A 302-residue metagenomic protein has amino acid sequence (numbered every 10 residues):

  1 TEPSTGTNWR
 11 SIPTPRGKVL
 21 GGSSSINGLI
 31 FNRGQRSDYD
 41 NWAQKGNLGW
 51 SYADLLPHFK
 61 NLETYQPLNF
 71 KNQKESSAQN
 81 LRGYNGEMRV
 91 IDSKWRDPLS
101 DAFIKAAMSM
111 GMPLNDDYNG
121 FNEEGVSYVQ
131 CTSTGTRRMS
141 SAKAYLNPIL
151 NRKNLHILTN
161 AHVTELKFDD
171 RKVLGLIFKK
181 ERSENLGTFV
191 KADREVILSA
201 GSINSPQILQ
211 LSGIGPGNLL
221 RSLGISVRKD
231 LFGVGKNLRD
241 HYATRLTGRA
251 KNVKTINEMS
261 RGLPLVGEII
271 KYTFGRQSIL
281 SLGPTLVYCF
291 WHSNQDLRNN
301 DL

Functional and structural regions predicted by a protein language model:
T1-N61, N69, R228-G233, H241-A250: N-terminal glycine-rich phosphate/pyrophosphate-binding loop and immediately adjacent elements
E2-N8, F178-L186, W291-R298: Short acidic, glycine-rich loop/turn motifs
V19, Q35-D38, S51, L99-F103 (+4 more regions): Stable alpha-helical elements in mature extracytoplasmic
S23, L29, L68-K71, F168 (+3 more regions): Short, solvent-exposed loop/turn and secondary-structure capping segments
W42-L48, E195-V196, S202-P216: Alpha-helical support elements that line or immediately flank enzyme active sites and cofactor-binding pockets
Q44-V173, R245-L265, I269: Conserved redox-cofactor binding core of oxidoreductases
V90, P206, P216-L302: Mid-to-C-terminal "cap/lid" subdomains and adjacent gly/pro-rich loops that border and regulate access to redox
S183-I203: Core beta-strand elements of the Rossmann-like FAD/NAD(P) dinucleotide-binding domain in flavoenzyme oxidoreductases
